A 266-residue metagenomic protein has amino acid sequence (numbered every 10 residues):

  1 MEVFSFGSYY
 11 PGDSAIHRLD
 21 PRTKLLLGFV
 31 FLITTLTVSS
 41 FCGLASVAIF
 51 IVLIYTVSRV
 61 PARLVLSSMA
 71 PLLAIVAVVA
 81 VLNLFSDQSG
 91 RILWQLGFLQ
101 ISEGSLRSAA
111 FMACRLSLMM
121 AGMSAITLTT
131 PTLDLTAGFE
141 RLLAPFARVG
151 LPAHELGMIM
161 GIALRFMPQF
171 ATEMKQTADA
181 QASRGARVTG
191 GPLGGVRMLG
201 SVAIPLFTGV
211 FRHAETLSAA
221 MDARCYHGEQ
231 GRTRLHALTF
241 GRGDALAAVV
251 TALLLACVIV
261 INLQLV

Functional and structural regions predicted by a protein language model:
M1-F41, V47-T56, R141-L151, E155-M158 (+2 more regions): Transmembrane alpha-helix interface motif
L25-L26, L44-S46, L66-M69, L73 (+2 more regions): Hydrophobic alpha-helical transmembrane segments
F50-V60, A74-V78: Alpha-helical transmembrane segments and their membrane-interface exit regions
V60-L66: Membrane-interface helix-boundary motifs at transmembrane edges
P61, I101-S102, G241: A diffuse structural propensity rather than consistent per-protein peaks
M69-G185, T189-P192: Juxtamembrane/interface alpha-helical elements of multi-pass membrane proteins
